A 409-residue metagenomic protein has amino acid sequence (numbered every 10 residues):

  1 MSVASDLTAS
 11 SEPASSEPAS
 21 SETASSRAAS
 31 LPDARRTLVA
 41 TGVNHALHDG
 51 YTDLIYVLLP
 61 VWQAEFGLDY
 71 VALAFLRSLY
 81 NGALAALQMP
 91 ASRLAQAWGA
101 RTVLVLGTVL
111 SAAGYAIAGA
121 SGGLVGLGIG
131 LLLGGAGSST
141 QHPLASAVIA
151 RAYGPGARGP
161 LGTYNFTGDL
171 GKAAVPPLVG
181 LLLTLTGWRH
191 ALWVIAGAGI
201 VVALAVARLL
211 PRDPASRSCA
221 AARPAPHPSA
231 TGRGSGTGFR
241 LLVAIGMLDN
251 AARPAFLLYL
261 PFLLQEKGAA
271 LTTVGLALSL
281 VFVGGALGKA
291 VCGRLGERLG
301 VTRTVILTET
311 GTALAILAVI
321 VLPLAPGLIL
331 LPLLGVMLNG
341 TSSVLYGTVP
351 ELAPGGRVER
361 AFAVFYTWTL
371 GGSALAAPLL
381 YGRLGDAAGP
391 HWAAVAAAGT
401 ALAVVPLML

Functional and structural regions predicted by a protein language model:
D53, N81-M89, K172-A173, F282-A290 (+1 more regions): Residue-level signature of mid-helix packing/kink "hotspots" within the transmembrane helices of 12-pass Major
I55-Y56, T237-A286: Extracytoplasmic gate region of multi-pass secondary transporters
A86-L124: Conserved MFS/SLC helix-loop-helix module at the cytosolic interface between two early adjacent transmembrane helices
L87-G99, G288-G300, G385-D386: Helix-to-loop junctions at the C-terminal end of transmembrane segments in multipass secondary transporters
T102-A116, R303-A318: Structural signature of the two symmetry-related core transmembrane helices
G130-D169: Cytoplasmic helix-loop-helix junction between adjacent transmembrane helices in 12-TM secondary transporters
K172, G356-A387: A late C-terminal transmembrane helix in Major Facilitator Superfamily
A196-A221, V404-L409: C-terminal membrane-cytosol helix-exit motif in multi-pass small-molecule transporters
